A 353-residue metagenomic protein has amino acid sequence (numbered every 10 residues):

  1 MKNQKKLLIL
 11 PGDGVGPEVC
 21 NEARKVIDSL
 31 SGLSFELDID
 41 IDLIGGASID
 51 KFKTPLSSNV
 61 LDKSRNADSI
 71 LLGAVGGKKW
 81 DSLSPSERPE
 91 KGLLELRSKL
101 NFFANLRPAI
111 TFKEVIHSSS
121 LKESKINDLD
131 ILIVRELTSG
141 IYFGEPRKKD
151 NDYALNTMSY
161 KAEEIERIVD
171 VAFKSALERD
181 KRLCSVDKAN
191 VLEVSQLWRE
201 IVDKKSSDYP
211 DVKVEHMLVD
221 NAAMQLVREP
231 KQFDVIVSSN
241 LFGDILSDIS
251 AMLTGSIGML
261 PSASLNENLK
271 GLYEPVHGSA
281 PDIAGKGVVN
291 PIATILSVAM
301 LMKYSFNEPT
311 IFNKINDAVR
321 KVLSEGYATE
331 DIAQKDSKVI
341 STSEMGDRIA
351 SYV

Functional and structural regions predicted by a protein language model:
K2-L8: Extreme N-terminal starter segment of soluble prokaryotic enzymes
L8-K25, S29-G32, D150-D220, Q232: Glycine-rich phosphate/diphosphate-binding loop of Rossmann-like nucleotide-binding domains
D13-G16, D68, V134, A172 (+4 more regions): Buried hydrophobic positions in well-ordered alpha/beta secondary-structure cores of metabolic enzymes
F35-S58, M224-L226: N-terminal beta-loop-helix "entrance" segment that forms/cooperates in small-molecule cofactor or anionic ligand
G45, E114, M217-M224: Short acidic loop-to-helix transition motifs that present clustered carboxylates
S48-I49, I110, H117, V227-Y327: Glycine-rich phosphate/nucleotide-binding loop
D50-L155, L241: N-terminal glycine-rich phosphate/adenylate-binding segment common to multiple enzyme folds
T138, Y142-L183, A189-V191, Y209 (+2 more regions): Glycine-rich phosphate/pyrophosphate-binding loop and the adjoining helix
